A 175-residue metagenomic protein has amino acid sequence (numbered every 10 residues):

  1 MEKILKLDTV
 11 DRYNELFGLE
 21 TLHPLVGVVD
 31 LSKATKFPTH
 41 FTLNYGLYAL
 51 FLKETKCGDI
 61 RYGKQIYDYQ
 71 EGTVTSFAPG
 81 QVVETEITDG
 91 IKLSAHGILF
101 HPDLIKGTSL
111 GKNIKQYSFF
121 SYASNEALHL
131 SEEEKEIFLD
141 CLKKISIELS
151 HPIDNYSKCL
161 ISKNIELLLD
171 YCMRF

Functional and structural regions predicted by a protein language model:
M1-R61, Q65-Y67: Generic protein-terminus/edge-of-domain signal
L16, E20, E86-S150: A hydrophobic/aromatic-rich effector-binding and dimerization subdomain of bacterial HTH-type transcriptional regulators
V28, V74-S76, G97-L99: Conserved hydrophobic/aromatic beta-strand scaffold that supports enzyme active sites
E54, Q70, P79: A cytosolic small-molecule/anion-sensing beta-strand core signal
D59-R61, V83-G90: Short beta-strand His + acidic residue motifs that chelate non-heme Fe in jelly-roll/DSBH and cupin folds
K64-S76: Short acidic-glycine-tyrosine-enriched beta hairpin
T75, P79-T85, I105-K106: Histidine-centered metal-chelating micro-motifs
E133-F175: An amphipathic alpha-helical interaction segment
